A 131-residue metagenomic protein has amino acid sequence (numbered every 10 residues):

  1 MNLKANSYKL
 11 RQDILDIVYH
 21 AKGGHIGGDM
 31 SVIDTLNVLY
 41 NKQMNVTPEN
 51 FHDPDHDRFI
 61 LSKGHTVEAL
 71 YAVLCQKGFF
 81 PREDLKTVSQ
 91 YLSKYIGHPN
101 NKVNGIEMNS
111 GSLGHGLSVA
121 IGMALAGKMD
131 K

Functional and structural regions predicted by a protein language model:
M1-L3: Non-catalytic, mobile gating and regulatory segments of ester bond hydrolases
A5-Y8, A120: Flexible, compositionally biased loop and terminal segments
S7-G23: N-terminal capping segment at the start of a domain
I14-I17, D29-K131: Cofactor-binding active-site loop characterized by glycine-rich and histidine/acidic residues
